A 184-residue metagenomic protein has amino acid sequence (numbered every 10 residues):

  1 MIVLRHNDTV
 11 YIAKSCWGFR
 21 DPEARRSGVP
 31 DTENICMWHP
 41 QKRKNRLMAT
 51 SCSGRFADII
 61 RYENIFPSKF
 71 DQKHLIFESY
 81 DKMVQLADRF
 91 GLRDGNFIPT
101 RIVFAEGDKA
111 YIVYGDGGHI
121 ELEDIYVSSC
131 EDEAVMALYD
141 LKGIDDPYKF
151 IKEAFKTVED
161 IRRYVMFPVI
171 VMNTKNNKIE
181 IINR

Functional and structural regions predicted by a protein language model:
M1-F97, G117-K152: Conserved short S/T/G-enriched processing/targeting/catalytic segments and their helical context
M1-K14, C36-W38, P99-E106, Y111-I112 (+1 more regions): Short beta-strand scaffold segments in enzyme catalytic cores
R89-G91, Y111-V113, T157-V158: Intrinsically disordered, low-complexity segments enriched in polar/charged residues with Gly/Pro, especially when
Y148-R184: C-terminal, charged interaction/regulatory segments at domain termini
